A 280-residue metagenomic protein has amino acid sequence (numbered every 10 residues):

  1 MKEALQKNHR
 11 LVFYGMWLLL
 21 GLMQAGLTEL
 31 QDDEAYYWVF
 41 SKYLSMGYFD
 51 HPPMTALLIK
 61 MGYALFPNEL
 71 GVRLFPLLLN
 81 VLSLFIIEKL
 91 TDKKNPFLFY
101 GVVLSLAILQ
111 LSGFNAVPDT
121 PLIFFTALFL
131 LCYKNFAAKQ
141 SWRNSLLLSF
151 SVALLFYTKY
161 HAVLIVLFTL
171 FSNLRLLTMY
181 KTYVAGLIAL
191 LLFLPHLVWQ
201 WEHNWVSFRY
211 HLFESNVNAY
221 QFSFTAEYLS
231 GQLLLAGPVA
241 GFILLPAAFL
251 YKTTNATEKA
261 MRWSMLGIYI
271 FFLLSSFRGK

Functional and structural regions predicted by a protein language model:
K7, I87-L106, I123-F124: Transmembrane-helix signature of polytopic, membrane-embedded enzymes that assemble or transfer cell-envelope glycans
L11, L74-P96, L128, C132: Transmembrane-helix motifs of polytopic, lipid-linked glycan transferases
G26-Y37, M46-L58, F66-G71: Extracytoplasmic catalytic/substrate-binding loops of multi-pass membrane glycan-assembly enzymes
K42, L84-I86, P121-A138, N144-V152: Specific aromatic-rich, kink-prone transmembrane helix
L90-K94, F129-N144, A247-A256: Membrane-interface transmembrane helices that cradle and orient dolichyl/undecaprenyl
F99-I108, V152, F156, L170: Short helix- or helix-capping micro-motifs that position conserved polar/aromatic residues at function-defining sites
L111-L122: Short acidic/glycine- and proline-prone juxtamembrane loop motifs at membrane-interface regions of multi-pass membrane
I165-T257: Transmembrane-lumen/periplasm boundary regions of multi-pass, lipid-linked membrane glycan transferases
